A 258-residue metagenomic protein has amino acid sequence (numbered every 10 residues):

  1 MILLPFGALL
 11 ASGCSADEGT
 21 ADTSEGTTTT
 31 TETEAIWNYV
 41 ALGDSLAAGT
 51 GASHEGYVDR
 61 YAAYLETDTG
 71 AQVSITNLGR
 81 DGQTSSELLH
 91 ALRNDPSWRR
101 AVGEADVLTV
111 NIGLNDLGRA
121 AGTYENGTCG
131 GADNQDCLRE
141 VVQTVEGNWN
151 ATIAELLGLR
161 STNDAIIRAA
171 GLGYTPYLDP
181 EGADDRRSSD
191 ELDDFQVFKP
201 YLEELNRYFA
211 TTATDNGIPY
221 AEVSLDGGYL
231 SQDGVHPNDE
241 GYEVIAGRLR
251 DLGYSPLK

Functional and structural regions predicted by a protein language model:
M1-F6: Sec-dependent N-terminal signal peptides
L10-G13: C-terminal motif of bacterial Sec signal peptides marking the signal peptidase cleavage site
S15-E18: Bacterial signal peptide processing site
D22-D81, E243: Serine-esterase "nucleophile elbow" of acetyl-processing enzymes
T50-H54, H90, Q232-V235: Short, solvent-exposed loop/turn segments at secondary-structure boundaries
D81-Q83, I112-G113: Cell-envelope and extracellular/periplasmic
G82-N94: Structural motif
R93-L257: Alpha-helical cap/lid subdomain in secreted, periplasmic, or secretory-pathway luminal O-acyl-processing enzymes
